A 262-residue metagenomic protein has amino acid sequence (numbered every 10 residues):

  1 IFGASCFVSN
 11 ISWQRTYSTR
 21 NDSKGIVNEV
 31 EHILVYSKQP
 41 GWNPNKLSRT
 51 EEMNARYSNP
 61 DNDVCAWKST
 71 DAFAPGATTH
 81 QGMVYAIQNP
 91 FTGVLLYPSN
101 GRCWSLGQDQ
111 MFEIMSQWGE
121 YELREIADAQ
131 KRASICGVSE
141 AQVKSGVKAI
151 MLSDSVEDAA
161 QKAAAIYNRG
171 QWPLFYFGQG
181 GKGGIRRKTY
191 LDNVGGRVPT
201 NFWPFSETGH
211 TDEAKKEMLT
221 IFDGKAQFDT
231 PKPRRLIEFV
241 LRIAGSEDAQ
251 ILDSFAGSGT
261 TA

Functional and structural regions predicted by a protein language model:
I1-Q250: Class I S-adenosyl-L-methionine
A249-A262: A phosphate-binding catalytic loop at a beta-strand-loop-alpha-helix junction that coordinates phosphoryl groups
